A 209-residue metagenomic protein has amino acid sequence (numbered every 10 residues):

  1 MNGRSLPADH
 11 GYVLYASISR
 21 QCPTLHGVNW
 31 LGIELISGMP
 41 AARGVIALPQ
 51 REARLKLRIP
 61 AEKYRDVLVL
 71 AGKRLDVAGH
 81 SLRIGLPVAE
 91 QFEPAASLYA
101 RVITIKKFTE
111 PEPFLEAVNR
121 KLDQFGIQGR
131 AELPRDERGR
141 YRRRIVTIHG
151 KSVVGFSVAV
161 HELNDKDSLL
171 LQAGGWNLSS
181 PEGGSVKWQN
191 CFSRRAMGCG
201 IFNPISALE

Functional and structural regions predicted by a protein language model:
M1-E209: RNA-interacting cores
